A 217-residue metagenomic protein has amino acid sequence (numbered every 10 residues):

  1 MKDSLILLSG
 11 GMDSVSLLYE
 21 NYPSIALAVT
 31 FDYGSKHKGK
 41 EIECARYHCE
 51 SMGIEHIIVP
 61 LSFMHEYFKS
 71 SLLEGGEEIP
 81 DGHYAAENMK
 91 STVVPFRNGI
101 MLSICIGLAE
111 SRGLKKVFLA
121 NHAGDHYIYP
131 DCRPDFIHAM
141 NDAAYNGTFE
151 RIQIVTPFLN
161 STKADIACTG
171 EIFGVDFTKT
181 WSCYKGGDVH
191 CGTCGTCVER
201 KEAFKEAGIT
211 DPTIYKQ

Functional and structural regions predicted by a protein language model:
M1-G174: ATP-dependent adenylation/nucleotidyltransferase module used to activate substrates
L17-L18, E199, Y215: Residue-level recognition of conserved structural "scaffold" positions that shape functional pockets and channels
S103, K179-E202: Local cysteine-cluster metal-coordination motifs and their immediate loop/turn environment, predominantly Fe-S cluster
D125, F204-K205: Glycine-rich nucleotide phosphate-binding loop and flanking beta-alpha elements of Rossmann-like dinucleotide-binding
T148, K205-G208: Short amphipathic alpha-helical interaction/hinge segments
G186-G187, A207-Q217: Short cysteine/histidine-rich metal-coordination sites, predominantly Zn2+-binding motifs
